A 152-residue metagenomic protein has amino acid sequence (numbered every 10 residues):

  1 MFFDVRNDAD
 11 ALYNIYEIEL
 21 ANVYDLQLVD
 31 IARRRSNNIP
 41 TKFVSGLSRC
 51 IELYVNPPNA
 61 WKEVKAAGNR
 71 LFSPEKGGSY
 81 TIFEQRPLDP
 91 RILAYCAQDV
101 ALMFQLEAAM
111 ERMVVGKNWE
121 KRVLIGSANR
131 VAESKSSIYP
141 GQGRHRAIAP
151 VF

Functional and structural regions predicted by a protein language model:
M1-R112: Conserved DEDDh/DEDDy metal-dependent 3′-5′ exonuclease domain
A108-F152: Acidic catalytic cores of enzymes that act on phosphate-bearing nucleotides/polynucleotides
